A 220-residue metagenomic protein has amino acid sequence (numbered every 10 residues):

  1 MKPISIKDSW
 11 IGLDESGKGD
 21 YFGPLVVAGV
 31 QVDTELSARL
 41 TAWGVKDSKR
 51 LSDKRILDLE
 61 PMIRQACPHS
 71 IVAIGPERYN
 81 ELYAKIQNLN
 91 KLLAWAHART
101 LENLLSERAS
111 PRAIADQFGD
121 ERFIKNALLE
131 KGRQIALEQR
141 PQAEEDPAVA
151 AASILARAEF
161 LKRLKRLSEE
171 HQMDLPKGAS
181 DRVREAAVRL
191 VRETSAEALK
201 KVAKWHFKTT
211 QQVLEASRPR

Functional and structural regions predicted by a protein language model:
M1-R220: RNase H-like, Mg2+-dependent phosphodiesterase core, and more generally RNA phosphate-backbone-engaging helix-loop
